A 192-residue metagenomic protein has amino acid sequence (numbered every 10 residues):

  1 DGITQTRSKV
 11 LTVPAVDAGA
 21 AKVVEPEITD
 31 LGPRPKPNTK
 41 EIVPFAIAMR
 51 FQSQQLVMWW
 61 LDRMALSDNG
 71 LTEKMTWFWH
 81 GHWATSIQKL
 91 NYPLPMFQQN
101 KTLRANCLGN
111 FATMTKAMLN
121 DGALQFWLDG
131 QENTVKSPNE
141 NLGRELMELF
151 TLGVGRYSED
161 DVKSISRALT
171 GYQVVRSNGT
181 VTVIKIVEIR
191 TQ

Functional and structural regions predicted by a protein language model:
D1-R7: N-terminal, post-signal-peptide region of Sec/Tat-exported proteins
S8-V10, A15-I42, L56-W60, Y92-Q192: Active-site substrate-binding loop specific to GH73 endo-beta-N-acetylglucosaminidase modules in bacterial autolysins
V43-M49, W83: A generic short-segment signal for beta-strand/edge and adjacent turn/coil regions
I47-R50, S67-T72, N91-Y92, S137 (+1 more regions): Cytochrome P450
S53-W59, R63-A84: Hydrophobic alpha-helical hairpins/lids featuring a short glycine-rich hinge
A65-L66, H80-I87, R104, L119 (+1 more regions): Generic short alpha-helical segment signal, independent of protein family or function, capturing local helix propensity
D68, S86-L90, Q125-F126: Amphipathic alpha-helical interaction segments
